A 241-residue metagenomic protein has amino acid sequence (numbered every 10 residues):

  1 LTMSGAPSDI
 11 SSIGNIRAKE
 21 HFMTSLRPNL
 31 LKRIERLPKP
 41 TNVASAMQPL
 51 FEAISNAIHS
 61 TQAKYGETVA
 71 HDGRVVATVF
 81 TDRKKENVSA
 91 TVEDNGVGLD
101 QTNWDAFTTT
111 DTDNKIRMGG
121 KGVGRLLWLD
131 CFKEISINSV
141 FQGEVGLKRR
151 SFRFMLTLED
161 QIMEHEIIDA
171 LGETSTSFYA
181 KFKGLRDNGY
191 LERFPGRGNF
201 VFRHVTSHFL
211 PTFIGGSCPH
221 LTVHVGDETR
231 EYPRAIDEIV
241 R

Functional and structural regions predicted by a protein language model:
L1-V76, K85, T102-T108: Bergerat-fold GHKL ATPase/HATPase_c domain
R74-F80, T222-V225: Extended hydrophobic secondary-structure segments that form protein cores and membrane-embedded regions
F80-A90: Short beta-strand-loop-beta element adjacent to the nucleotide/active-site pocket used for signaling
D94: Acidic ATP/Mg2+-coordinating residue in the GHKL
G98-D100: A short glycine-centered beta->alpha linker in the GHKL/HATPase_c
K115-P233, D237-V240: GHKL-type ATPase core
